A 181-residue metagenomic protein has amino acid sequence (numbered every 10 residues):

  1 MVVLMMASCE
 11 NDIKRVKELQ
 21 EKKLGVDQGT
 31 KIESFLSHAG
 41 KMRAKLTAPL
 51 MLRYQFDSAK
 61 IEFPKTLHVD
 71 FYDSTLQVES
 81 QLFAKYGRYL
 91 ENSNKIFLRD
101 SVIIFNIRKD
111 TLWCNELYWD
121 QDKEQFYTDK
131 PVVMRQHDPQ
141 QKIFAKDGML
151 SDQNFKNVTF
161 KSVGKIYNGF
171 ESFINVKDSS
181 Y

Functional and structural regions predicted by a protein language model:
M1-Y181: Mature-chain termini and adjacent capping regions
